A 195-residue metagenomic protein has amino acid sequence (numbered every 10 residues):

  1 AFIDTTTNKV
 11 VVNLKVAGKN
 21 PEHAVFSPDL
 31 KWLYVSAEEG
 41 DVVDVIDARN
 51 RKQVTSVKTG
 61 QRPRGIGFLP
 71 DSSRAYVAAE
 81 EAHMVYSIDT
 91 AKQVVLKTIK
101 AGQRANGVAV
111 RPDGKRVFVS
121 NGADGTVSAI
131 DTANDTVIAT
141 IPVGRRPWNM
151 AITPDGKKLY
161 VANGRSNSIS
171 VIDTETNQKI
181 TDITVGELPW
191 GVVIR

Functional and structural regions predicted by a protein language model:
A1-R195: Predominantly soluble domains enriched in secretory-pathway, periplasmic, or organellar proteins
